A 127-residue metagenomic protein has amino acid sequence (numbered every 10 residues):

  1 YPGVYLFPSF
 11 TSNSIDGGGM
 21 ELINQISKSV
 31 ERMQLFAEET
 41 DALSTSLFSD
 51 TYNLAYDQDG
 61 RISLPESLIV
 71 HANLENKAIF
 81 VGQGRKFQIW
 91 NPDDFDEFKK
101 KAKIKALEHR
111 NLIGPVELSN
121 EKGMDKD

Functional and structural regions predicted by a protein language model:
Y1-N53, Q58, S67-D127: Flexible "stalk/tail and boundary" regions
